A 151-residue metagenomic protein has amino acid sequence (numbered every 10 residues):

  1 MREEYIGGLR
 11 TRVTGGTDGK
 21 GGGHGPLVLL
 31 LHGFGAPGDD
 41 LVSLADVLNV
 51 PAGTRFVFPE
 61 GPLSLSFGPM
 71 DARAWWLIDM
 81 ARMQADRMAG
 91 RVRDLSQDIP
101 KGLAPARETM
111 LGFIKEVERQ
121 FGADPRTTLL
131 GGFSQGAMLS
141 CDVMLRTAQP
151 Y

Functional and structural regions predicted by a protein language model:
M1-R2, W76-M80, T128-L130, Q135: An N-terminal hydrophobic leader/cap segment in hydrolases
E3-A123: Serine-hydrolase catalytic machinery in alpha/beta-hydrolase-like enzymes
R126-Y151: Primarily recognizes the serine-hydrolase "nucleophile elbow" in alpha/beta-hydrolase and SGNH/GDSL folds
